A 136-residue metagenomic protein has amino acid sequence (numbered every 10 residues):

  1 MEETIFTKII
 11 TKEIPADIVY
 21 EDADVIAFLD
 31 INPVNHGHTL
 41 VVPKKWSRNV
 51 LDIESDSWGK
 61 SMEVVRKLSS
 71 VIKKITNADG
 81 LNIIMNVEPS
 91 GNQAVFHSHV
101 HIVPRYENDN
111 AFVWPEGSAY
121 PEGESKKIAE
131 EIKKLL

Functional and structural regions predicted by a protein language model:
M1-L136: HIT superfamily nucleotide-processing domains
